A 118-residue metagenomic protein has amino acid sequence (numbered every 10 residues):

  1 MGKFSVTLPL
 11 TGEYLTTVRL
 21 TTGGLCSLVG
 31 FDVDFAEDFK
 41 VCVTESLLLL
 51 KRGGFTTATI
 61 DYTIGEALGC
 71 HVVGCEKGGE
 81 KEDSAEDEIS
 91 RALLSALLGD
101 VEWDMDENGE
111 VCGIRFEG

Functional and structural regions predicted by a protein language model:
M1-F4, L49-G118: Conserved beta-strand-loop-beta-strand hairpin that lines the nucleotide-binding pocket of ATP/GTP-utilizing enzymes
M1-V41: Bergerat-fold GHKL ATPase/HATPase_c domain
R19, G23, T44-L47, R91 (+1 more regions): Generic solvent-exposed, charged/amphipathic alpha-helical segments that serve as macromolecular interface scaffolds
V29, V33-T57, L97: Conserved ATP-binding N-box helix of the HATPase_c
